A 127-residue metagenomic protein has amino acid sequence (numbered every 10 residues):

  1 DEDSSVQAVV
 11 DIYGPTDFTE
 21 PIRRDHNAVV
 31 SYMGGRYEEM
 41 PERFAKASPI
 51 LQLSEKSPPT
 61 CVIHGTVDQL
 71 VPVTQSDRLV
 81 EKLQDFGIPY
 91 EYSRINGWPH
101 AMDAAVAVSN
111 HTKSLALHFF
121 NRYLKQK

Functional and structural regions predicted by a protein language model:
D1-K127: Alpha/beta-hydrolase superfamily serine-hydrolase fold, recognizing
